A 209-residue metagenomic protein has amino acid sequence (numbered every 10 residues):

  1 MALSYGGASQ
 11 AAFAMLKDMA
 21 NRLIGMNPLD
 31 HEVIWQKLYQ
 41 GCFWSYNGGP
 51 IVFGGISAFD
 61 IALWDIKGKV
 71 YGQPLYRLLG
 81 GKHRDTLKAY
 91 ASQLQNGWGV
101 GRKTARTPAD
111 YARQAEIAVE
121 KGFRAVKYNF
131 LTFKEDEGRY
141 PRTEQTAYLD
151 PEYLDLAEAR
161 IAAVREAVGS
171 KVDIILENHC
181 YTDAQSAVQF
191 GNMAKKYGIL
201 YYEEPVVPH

Functional and structural regions predicted by a protein language model:
A2-V70: Metal- or metallocofactor-binding catalytic centers and their adjacent structured scaffolds across diverse enzyme
G25, Q73, G81, S170-K171 (+1 more regions): Short, well-ordered coil loops that connect the C-terminus of an alpha-helix to the N-terminus of a beta-strand
E32-W35, L79, A112, V188: Generic structural signal for individual residues within well-ordered alpha-helical segments across diverse proteins
I61-Y71, Y111-E120: Alpha-helical scaffold segments that flank or form the walls of functional sites
W64, G80-G81, S92-L94: Beta-hairpin (beta-strand-turn-beta-strand) motif
D65, R77, A162: Active-site phosphate/pyrophosphate- and oxyanion-stabilizing loops and adjacent acidic/basic residues in soluble
K69, Q73-L87: N-terminal amphipathic alpha-helix/helix-capping segment at the start of soluble metabolic enzymes
T86, A91-H209: Metal-dependent enolase-superfamily TIM-barrel catalytic cores that perform enediolate-based chemistry
